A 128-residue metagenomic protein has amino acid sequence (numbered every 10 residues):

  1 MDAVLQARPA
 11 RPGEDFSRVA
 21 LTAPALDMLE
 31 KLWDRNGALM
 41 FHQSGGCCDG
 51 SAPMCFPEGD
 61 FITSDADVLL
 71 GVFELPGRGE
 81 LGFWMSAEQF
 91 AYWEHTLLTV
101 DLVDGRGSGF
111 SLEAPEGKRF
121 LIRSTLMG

Functional and structural regions predicted by a protein language model:
M1-G128: Domain-level signature for proteins that mediate thiol-based redox and metal-cofactor handling
